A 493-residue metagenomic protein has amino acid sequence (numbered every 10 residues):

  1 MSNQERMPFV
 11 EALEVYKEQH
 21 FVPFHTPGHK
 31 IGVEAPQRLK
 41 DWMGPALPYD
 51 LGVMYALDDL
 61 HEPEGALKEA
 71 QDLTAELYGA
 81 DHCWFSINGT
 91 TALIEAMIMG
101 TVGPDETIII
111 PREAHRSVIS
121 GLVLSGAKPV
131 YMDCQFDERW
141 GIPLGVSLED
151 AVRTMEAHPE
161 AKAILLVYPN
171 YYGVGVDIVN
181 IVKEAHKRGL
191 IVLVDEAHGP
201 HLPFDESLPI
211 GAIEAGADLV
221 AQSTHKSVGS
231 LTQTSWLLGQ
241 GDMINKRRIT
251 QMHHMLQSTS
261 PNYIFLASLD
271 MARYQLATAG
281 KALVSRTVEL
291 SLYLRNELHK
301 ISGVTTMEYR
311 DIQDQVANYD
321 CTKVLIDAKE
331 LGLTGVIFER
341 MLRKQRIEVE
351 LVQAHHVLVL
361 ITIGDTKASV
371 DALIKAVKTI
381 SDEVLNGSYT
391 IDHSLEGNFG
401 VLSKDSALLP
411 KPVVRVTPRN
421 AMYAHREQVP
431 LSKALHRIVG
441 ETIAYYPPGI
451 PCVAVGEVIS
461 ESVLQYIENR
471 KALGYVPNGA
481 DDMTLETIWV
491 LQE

Functional and structural regions predicted by a protein language model:
M1-G65, P448: N-terminal "arm"/small-domain region of PLP-dependent enzymes with the aminotransferase-like
F9-E14, E18-H20, R38-K40, A80 (+2 more regions): Conserved PLP-enzyme active-site core in the AAT-like
L47-T90: Conserved N-terminal alpha-helix of the aminotransferase class I/II PLP-enzyme fold
L57, W84-S86, I164-V167, L325 (+1 more regions): Short glycine-rich or small-residue beta-strand-to-loop segments that form or flank ligand, phosphate, metal/Fe-S
N170, E330, I363-K367: A generic structural motif
K246-T250, S268-A277, A317-T322, L351-V357 (+1 more regions): Short acidic (Asp/Glu) and glycine-rich catalytic loops that position anionic groups and cofactors
A282-L358, L385-L409: Conserved small-domain helix->loop->beta segment predominantly found in fold-type I
M341-K344, E350-E493: PLP-dependent enzyme catalytic core of the Aspartate aminotransferase-like
